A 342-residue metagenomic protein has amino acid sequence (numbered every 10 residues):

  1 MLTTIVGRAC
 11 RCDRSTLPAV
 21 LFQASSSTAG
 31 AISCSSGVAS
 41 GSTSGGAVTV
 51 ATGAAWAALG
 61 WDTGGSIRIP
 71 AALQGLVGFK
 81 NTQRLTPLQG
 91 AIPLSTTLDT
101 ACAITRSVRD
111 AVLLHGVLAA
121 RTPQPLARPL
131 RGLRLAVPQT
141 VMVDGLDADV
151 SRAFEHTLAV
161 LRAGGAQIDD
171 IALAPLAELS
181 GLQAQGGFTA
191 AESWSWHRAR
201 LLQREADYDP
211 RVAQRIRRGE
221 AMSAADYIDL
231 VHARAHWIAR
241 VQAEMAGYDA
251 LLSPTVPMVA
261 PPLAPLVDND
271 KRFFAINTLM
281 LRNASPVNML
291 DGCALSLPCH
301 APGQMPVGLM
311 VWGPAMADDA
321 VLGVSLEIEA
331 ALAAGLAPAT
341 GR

Functional and structural regions predicted by a protein language model:
M1, G7, D13-F22, S27-A101 (+2 more regions): Short glycine/serine-rich loop/turn segments
T52-D144, E155-G164, M222, I228 (+2 more regions): Structural helix-boundary/capping segments
P129-R134, G187-I238, S296-P306: Short helix-loop capping/hinge segments that flank enzyme active sites or metal/cofactor-binding pockets
D149-A172, R198-Q203, Y227-Y248, N277: Acyltransferase
Q167-Q185, I216-R217: Short connector loops at secondary-structure junctions
Q183, I228-D229, A260-L281: Short, surface-exposed loop/helix-turn segments at secondary-structure junctions that function as lids/hinges flanking
F273-L297: Small-aliphatic-rich amphipathic alpha-helix that forms the alpha element of a beta-alpha
